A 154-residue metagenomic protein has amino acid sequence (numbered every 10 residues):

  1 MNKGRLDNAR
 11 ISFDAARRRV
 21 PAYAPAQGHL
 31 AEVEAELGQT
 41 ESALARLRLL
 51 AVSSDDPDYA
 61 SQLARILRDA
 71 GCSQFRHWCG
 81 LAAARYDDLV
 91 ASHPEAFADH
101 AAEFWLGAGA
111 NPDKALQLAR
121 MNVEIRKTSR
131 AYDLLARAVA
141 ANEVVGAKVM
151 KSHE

Functional and structural regions predicted by a protein language model:
K3, L37, A70-C72, A108-G109 (+1 more regions): Structural motif corresponding to the intra-repeat A-B loop/turn of tetratricopeptide repeats
R19, V52-S53, R85, L89 (+2 more regions): Structural marker of alpha-solenoid helical repeat scaffolds
E32, R65, E103-F104, R137: Residue-level recognition of tetratricopeptide repeat
G80-D113, R120: Alpha-helical adaptor scaffolds
